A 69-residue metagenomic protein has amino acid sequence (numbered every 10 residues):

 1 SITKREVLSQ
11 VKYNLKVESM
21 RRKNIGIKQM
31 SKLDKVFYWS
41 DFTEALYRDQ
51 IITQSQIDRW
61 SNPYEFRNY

Functional and structural regions predicted by a protein language model:
S1-Y69: Acidic, Ser/Pro/Thr-rich low-complexity regulatory regions and the short amphipathic helical interaction modules they
